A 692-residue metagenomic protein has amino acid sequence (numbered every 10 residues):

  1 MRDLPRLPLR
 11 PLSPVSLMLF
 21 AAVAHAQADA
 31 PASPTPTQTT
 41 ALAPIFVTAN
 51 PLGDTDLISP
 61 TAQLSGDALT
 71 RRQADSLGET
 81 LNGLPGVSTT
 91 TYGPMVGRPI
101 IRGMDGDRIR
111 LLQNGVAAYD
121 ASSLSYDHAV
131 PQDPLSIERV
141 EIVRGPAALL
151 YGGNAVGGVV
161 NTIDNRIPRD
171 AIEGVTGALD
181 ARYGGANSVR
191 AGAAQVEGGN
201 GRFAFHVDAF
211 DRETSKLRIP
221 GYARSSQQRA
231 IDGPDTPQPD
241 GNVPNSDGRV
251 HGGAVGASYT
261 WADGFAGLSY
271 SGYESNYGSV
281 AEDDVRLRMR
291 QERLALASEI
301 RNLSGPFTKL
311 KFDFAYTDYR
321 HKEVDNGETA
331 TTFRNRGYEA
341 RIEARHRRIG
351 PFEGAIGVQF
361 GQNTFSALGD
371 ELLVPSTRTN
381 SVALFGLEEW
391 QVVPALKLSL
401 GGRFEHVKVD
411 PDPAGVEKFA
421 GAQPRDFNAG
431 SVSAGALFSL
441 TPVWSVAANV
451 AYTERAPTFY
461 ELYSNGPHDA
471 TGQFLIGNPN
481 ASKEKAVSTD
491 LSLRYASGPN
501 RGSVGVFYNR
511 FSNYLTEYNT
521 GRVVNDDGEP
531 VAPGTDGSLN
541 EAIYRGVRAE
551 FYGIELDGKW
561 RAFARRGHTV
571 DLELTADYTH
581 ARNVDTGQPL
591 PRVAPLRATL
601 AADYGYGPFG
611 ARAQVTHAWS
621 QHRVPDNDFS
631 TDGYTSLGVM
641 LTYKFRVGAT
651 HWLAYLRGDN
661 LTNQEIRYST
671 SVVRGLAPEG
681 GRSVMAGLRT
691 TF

Functional and structural regions predicted by a protein language model:
A41-D75, R98, G106, A117: N-terminal periplasmic "start-of-domain" segments of outer-membrane beta-barrel proteins
A68, L77-T80, G97-I100, I109-L112 (+4 more regions): N-terminal periplasmic accessory domains that precede and gate Gram-negative outer-membrane beta-barrel machines
A117-P146: Short acidic/polar hinge/loop motifs at secondary-structure boundaries that mediate gating or recognition
G177-D180, G184, A191-M289: Periplasmic-side early beta-strands and strand-to-turn transitions of outer-membrane beta-barrels
P220, E454, R510-N513, S620-R623 (+1 more regions): C-terminal beta-signal and adjacent terminal beta-strands/loops of Gram-negative outer-membrane beta-barrel proteins
S246-V250, D263-L310, Y316-G337, D370-L372 (+2 more regions): Flexible loop and strand-edge segments within Gram-negative outer membrane beta-barrel domains
D284-L303, F333, A422-S439, V443-S445 (+6 more regions): Outer-membrane beta-barrel signature, preferentially recognizing the C-terminal barrel domain of Gram-negative
V392-P394, L398, F507-F511, G528-Q621: Gram-negative outer-membrane beta-barrel transporters
